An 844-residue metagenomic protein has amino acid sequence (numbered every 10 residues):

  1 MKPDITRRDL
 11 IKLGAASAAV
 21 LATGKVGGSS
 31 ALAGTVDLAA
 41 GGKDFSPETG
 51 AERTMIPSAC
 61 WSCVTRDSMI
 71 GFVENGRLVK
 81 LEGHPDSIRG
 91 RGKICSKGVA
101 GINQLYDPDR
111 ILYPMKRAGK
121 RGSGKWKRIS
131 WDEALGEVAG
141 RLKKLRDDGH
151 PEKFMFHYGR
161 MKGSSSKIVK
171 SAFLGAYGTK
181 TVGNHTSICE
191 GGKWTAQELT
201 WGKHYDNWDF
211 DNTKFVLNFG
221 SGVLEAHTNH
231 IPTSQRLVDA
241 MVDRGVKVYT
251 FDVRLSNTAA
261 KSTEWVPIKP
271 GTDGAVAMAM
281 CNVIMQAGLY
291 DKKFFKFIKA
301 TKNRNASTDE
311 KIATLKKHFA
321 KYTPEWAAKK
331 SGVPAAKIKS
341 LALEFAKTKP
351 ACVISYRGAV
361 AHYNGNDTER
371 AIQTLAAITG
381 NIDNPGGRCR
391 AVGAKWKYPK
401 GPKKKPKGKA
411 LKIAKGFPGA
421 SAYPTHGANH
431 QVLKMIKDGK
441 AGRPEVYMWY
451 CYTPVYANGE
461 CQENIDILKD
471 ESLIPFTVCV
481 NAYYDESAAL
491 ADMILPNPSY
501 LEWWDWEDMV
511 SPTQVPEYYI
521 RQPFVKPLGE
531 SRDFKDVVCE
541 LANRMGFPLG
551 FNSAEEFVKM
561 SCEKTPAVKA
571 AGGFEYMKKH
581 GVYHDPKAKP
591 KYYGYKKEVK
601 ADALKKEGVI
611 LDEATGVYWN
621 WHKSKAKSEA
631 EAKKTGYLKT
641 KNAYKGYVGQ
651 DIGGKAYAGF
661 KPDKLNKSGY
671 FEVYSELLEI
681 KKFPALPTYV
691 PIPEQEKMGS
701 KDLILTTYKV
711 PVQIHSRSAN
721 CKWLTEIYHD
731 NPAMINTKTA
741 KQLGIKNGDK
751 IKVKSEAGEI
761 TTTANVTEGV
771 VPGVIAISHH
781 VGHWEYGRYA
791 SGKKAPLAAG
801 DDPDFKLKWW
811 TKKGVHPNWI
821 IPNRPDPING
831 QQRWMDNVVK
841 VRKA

Functional and structural regions predicted by a protein language model:
M1-L289, P334, R443, M448-Y450 (+5 more regions): N-terminal export/assembly segments and adjacent metallocofactor-ligating motifs of anaerobic energy-metabolism
R117-E133, L289-A335, F524-G669, I727-H729 (+1 more regions): N-terminal leader/propeptide and maturation segments of large enzyme subunits in energy/redox metabolism and hydrolases
K120, F219-G222, K261-S262, T308 (+3 more regions): Flexible glycine/proline-enriched surface loops and loop-helix/loop-strand junctions
I168-F251, A275-M278, Q373-L490, P498-P512 (+2 more regions): Extended redox/cofactor-interaction regions of prokaryotic respiratory oxidoreductases
V182, Y290-K293, I338, C352-V353 (+8 more regions): Acidic/polar loop patches that form or flank catalytic/metal-binding clefts of enzymes that bind anionic ligands
M280, N305-A428: Active-site phosphate/pyrophosphate-binding segments
H362, F534-K587, S716-M734, K738-A844: Long, contiguous, secondary-structure-rich segments that constitute the structural scaffold of globular domains
L501-P527, V537, A542-R544: Glycine/threonine-rich phosphate-binding loop and adjacent beta-strand/alpha-helix elements that clamp
